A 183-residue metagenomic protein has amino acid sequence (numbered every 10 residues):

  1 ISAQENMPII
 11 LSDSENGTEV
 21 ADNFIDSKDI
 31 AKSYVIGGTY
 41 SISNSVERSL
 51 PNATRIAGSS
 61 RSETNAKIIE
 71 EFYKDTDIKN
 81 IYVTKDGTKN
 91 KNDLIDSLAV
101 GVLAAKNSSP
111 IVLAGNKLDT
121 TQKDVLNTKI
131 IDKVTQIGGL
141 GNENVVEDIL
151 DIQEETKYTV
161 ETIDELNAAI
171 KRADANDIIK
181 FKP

Functional and structural regions predicted by a protein language model:
I1-T156: Extracellular glycan-binding segments that recognize GlcNAc-based cell-wall polysaccharides
T156-K182: Acidic Gly/Asp/Thr-rich repetitive segments characteristic of extracellular carbohydrate-active and adhesion proteins
